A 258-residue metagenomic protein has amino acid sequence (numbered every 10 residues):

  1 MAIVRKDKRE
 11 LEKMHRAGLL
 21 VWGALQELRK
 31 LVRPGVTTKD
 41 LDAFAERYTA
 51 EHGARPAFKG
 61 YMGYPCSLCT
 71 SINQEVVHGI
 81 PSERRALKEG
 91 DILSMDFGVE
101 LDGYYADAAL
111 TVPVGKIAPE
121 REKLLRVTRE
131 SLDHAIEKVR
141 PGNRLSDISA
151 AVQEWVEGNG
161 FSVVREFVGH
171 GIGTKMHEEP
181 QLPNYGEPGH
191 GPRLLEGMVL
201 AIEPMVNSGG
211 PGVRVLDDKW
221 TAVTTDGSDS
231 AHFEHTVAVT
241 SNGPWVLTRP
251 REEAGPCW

Functional and structural regions predicted by a protein language model:
M1-W258: Active-site neighborhoods and metal-handling regions in enzymes and metal-associated proteins
